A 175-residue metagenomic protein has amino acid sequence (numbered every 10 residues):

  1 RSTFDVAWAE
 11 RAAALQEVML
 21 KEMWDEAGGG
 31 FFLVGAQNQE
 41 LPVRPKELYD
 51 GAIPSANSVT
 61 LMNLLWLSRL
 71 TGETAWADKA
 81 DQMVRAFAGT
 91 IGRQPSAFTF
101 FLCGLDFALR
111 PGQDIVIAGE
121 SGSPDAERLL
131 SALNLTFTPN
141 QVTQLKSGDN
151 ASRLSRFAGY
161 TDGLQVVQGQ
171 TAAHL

Functional and structural regions predicted by a protein language model:
R1-L175: Glycan-recognition and catalytic cores of secretory/periplasmic carbohydrate-active enzymes
